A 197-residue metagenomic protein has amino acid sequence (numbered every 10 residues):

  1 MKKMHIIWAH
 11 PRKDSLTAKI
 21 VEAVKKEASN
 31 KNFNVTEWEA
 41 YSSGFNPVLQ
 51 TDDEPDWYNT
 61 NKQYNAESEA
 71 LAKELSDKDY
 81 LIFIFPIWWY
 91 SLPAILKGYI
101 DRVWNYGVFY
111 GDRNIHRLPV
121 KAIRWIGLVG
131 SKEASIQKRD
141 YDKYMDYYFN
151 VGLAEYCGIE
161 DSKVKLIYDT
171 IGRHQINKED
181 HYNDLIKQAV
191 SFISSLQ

Functional and structural regions predicted by a protein language model:
M1, N32-N34, V120, G158-D161: A generic structural signal for alpha->beta connector loops
M1-N105, I176, H181-Q197: N-terminal beta1-alpha1-beta2 submodule of the flavodoxin-like/Rossmannoid cofactor-binding fold
K2-H5, L128-S131, L166-R173: A short small-residue
I6, V35-E39, W125, D161-L166: Conserved beta-strand scaffold positions in the cores of enzyme catalytic domains, especially in NTP/NDP-utilizing
A28, V35, Y110-G111, V164: Secondary-structure transition/capping residues
N30, R139-Q197: Glycine-rich phosphate/pyrophosphate-binding loop and the adjoining helix
S91, K132-S135, R173-H174: Short, well-ordered, mixed-charge alpha-helical segments that flank or form enzyme active sites
Y110-E160: Short, glycine-/small-residue-rich phosphate/pyrophosphate-handling segment
